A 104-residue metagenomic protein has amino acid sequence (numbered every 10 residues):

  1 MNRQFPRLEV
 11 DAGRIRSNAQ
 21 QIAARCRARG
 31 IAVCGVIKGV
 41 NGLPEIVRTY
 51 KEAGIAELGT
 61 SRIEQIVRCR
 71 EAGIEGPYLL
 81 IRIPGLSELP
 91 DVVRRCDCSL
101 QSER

Functional and structural regions predicted by a protein language model:
M1-V10, G30: Generic N-terminal amphipathic, Lys/Arg-enriched alpha-helix
R16-Q20, R104: Acidic, metal/ion-coordinating pockets
A19-A24, D91-R95: N-terminal, helix-rich and Lys/Arg-enriched segments in bacterial and organellar proteins
Q20-G30, E71: CE4/NodB-like, metal-dependent polysaccharide N-deacetylase domain that modifies extracellular/periplasmic N-acetylated
A32-R104: Active-site-proximal beta-alpha core segment in soluble small-molecule metabolic enzymes
